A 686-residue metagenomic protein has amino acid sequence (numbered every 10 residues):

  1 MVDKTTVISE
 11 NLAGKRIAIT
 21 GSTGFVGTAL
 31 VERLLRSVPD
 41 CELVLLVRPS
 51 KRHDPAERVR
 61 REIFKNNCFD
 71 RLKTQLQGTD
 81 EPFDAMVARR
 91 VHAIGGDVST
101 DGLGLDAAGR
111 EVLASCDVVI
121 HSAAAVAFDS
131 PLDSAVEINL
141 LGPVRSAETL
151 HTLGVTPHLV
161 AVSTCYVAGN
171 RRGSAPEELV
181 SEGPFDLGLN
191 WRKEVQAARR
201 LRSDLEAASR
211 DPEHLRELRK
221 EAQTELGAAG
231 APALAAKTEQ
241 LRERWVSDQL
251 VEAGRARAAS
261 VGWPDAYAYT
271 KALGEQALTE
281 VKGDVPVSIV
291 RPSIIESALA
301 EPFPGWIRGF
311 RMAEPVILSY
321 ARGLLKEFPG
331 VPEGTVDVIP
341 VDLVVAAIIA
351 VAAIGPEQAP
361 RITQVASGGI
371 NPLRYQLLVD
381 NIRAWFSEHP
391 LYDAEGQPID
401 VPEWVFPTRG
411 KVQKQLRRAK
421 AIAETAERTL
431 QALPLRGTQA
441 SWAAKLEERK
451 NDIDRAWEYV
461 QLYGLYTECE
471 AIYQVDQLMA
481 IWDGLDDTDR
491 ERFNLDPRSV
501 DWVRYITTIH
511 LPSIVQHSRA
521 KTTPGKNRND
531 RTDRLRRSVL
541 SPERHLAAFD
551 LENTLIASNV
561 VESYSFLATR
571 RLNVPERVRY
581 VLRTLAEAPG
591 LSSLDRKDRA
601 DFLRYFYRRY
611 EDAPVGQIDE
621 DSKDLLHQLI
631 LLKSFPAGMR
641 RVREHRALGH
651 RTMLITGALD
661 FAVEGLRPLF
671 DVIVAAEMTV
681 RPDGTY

Functional and structural regions predicted by a protein language model:
M1-K4, S9, V38-V47, Y392 (+6 more regions): Amphipathic terminal alpha-helices
M1-V118, S122-A125, L132-S134, P143-V144 (+2 more regions): N-terminal Rossmann/SDR dinucleotide-binding element
E206, E213-E252, A259-A266, T270-F303 (+1 more regions): Conserved beta-loop-beta element that borders a ligand/cofactor-binding pocket
Y269-L273, G309-A313, V331-A352: Substrate-positioning beta->alpha
V351-G464, E470, Q477-G484, T488-L495: Mid/C-terminal beta-alpha module of Rossmann-like enzyme folds, strongest in SDR-family dehydrogenases/epimerases
R534-S538, P542-R544, E620-D621, H627-Y686: C-terminal cap/substrate-recognition subdomain and adjoining C-terminal extension of metal-dependent phosphatase-like
L540-L594: Active-site neighborhood of HAD-like aspartate-dependent phosphohydrolases
